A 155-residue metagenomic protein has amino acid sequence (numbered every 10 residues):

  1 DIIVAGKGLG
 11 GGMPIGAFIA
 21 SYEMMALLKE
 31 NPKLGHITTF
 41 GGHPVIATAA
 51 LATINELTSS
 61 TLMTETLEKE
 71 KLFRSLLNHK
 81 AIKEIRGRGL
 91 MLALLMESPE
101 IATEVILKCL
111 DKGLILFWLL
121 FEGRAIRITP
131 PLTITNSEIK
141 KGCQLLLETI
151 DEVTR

Functional and structural regions predicted by a protein language model:
D1-R155: Conserved N-terminal phosphate-binding loop of PLP-dependent enzymes in the Aspartate aminotransferase
